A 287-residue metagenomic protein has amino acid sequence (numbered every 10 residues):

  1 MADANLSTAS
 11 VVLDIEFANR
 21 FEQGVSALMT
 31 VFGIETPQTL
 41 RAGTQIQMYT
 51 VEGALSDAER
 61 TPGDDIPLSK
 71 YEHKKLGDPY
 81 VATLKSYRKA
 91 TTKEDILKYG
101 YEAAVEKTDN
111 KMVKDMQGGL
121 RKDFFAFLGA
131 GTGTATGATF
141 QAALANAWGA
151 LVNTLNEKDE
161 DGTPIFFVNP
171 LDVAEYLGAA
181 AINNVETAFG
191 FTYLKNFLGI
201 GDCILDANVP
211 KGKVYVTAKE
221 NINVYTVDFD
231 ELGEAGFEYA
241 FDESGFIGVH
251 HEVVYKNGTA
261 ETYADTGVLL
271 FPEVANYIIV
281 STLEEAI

Functional and structural regions predicted by a protein language model:
M1-T8: Cleavable N-terminal export/targeting peptides
S10-K85: Assembly/oligomerization interface modules of large self-assembling protein complexes
V12, E16-N19, A103, K107 (+3 more regions): Alpha-helix boundary/N-cap detector
F21-G24, G53-K70, D95-E102, E243 (+1 more regions): Short charge-dense sequence patches
L28, G119, D123, T154-G162: Short secondary-structure junctions and interdomain/linker hinges
T39-Q45, N184-I287: Sequence/fold signature of self-assembling virion shell proteins
H73-T136, A260-V268: Long, contiguous amphipathic alpha-helices that act as assembly "spine/axial" helices in icosahedral shell and virion
A130-C203: Extended, solvent-exposed, turn-rich assembly/linker loops in the middle of proteins
